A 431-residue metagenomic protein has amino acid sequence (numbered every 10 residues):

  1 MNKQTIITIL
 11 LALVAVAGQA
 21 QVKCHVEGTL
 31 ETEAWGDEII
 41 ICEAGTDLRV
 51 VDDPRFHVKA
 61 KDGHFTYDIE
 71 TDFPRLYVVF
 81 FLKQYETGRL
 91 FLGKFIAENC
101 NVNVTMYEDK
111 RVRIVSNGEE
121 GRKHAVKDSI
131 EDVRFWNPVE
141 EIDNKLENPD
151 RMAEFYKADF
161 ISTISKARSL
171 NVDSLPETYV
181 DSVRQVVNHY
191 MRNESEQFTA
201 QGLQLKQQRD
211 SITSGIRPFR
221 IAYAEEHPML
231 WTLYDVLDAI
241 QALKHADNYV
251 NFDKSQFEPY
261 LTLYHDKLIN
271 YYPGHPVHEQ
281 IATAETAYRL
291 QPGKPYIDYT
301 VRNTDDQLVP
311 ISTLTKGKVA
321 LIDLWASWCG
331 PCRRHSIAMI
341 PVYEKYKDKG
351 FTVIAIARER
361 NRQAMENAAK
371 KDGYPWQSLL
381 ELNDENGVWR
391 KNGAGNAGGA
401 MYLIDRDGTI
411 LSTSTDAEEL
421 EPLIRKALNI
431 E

Functional and structural regions predicted by a protein language model:
M1-G28, E431: Bacterial Sec-dependent N-terminal signal peptides
Q21-K206: A non-transmembrane, solvent-exposed segment enriched in polar/low-complexity residues
Q185, P228-D247: Amphipathic alpha-helical repeat scaffolds of TPR domains
Q208-R217, K254-T262: Helix-turn-helix repeat elements of alpha-solenoid scaffolds
L233, D247, N251-R302, Q307-G317 (+5 more regions): N-proximal helix/coil linker or "cap" segments that precede and/or mark the start of modular domains
V319, L324-P341: Conserved redox-active cysteine motifs that mediate thiol-disulfide chemistry, especially di-cysteine Cys-X(1-2)-Cys
R334-D372, E381-R390, P422: Structural microenvironment flanking redox-active thiols in thiol-disulfide oxidoreductases
D372-Y374, E381-N429: Thiol/disulfide oxidoreductase modules built on the thioredoxin-like
